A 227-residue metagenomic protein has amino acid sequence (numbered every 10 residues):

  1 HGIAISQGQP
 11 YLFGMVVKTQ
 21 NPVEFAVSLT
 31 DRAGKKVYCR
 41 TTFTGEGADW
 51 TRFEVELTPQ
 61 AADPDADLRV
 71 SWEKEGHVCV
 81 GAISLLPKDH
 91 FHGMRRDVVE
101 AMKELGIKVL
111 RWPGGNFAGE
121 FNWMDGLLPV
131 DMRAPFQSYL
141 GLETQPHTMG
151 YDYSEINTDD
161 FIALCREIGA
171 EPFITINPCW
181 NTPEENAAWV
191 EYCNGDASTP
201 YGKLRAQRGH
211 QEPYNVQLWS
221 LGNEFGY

Functional and structural regions predicted by a protein language model:
H1-S154, E171, N181, A187: Extracellular and organelle-lumenal recognition/adhesion modules and their flexible linkers in secreted
A62-D63, M102-E104, R166-E167, H210-N215 (+1 more regions): Extracellular/periplasmic catalytic domains that process cell-envelope and extracellular macromolecules
S71-E73, P113-N116, T199-Y227: Active-site groove signature of glycoside hydrolases
G93-D97, Y153-F161, D196-Q211: Alpha-helical scaffolding within the catalytic cores of extracellular/periplasmic polymer-degrading hydrolases
S154-E155, F161, I168, P178-A197 (+2 more regions): Catalytic-domain carbohydrate-binding cleft regions of carbohydrate-active enzymes
P172-I176: Short catalytic-loop micro-motif centered on adjacent basic/acidic residues
